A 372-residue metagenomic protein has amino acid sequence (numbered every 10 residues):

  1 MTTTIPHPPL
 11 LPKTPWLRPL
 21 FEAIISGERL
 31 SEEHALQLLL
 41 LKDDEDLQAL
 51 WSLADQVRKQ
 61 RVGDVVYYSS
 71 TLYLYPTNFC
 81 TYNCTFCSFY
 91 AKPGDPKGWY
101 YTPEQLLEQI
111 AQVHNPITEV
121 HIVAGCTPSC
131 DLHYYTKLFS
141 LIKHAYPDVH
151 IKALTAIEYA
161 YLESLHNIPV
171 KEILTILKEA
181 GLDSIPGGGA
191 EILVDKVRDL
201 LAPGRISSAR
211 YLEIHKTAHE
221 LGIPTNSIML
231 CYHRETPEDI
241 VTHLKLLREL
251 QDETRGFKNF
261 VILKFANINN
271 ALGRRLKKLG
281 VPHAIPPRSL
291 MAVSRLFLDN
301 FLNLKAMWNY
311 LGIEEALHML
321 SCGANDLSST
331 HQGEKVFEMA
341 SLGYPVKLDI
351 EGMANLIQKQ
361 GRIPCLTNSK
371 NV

Functional and structural regions predicted by a protein language model:
M1-D43, E108, K245-V372: Auxiliary Fe-S-binding modules of radical SAM enzymes
G27, A54, C84, I122 (+5 more regions): Conserved, mostly hydrophobic/aromatic
L38-L41, T71-L74, A124-P128, C231-R234 (+1 more regions): Conserved short loop/turn motifs at secondary-structure junctions
A49-P93, G98-V123: N-terminal pre-triad scaffold of radical SAM enzymes
R61, A145-V149, L221, T254 (+1 more regions): Helix C-cap/helix->beta junction micro-motif
V66, C87, F139-K143, P147-L162 (+1 more regions): Mobile, glycine- and charge-enriched loop segments and immediately flanking short secondary-structure elements within
V66-L72, T118-V120, I151-T155, I185-G187 (+4 more regions): Hydrophobic faces of well-ordered beta-strands that scaffold small-molecule active sites in alpha/beta enzyme cores
P93-I228, H233-T242, L246-E249: Conserved Radical SAM active-site core
